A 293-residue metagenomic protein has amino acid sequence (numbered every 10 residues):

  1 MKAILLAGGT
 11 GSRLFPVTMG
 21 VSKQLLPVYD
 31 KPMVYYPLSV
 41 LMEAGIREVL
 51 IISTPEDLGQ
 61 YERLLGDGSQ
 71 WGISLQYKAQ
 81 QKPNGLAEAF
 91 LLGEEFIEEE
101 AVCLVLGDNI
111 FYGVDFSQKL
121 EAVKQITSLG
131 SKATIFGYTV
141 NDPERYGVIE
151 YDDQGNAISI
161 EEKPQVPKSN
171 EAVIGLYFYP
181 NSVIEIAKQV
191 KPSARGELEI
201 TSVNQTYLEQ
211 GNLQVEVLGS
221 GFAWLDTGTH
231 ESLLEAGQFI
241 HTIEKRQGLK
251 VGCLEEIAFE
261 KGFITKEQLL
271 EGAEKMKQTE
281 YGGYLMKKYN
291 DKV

Functional and structural regions predicted by a protein language model:
K2-L5, R13-P16, L26-P27, K31-L106 (+5 more regions): Conserved N-terminal catalytic core of the sugar/cofactor nucleotidyltransferase
G9, D108, T139: Active-site glycine-centered loops adjacent to acidic/histidine catalytic or metal-binding residues that shape
L25, I149-Y151: A structural signal for short hydrophobic beta-strand segments in well-ordered beta-sheet cores
C103, S117, K124-T127, N156-E255 (+1 more regions): Catalytic-core segments of class I nucleotidyltransferases/pyrophosphorylases that form NMP-activated intermediates
L106-G107, F136, Y179-P180: A secondary-structure boundary/capping signal
G113-E144: Conserved donor-nucleotide/metal-binding helix-loop-beta segment in metal-dependent transferases, i.e., the alpha-helix
I257-K261: Charged/polar low-complexity intrinsically disordered segments, enriched in acidic residues
I264, L269-V293: Short, amphipathic C-terminal "tail helix"
